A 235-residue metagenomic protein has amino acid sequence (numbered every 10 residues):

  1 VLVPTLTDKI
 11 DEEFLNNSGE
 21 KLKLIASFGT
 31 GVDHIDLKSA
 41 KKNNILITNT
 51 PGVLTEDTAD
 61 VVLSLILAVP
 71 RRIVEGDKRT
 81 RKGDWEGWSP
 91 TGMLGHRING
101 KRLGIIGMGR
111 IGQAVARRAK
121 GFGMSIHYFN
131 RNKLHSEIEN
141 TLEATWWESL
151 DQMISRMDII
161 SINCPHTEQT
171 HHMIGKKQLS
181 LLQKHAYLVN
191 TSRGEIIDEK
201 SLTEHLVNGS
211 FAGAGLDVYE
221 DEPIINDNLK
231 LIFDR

Functional and structural regions predicted by a protein language model:
V1-T48, S155, G175, L181: An N-terminal-biased, well-structured beta-alpha scaffold segment characteristic of Rossmann-like dinucleotide-binding
I10-E13, N132-F233: Rossmann-like adenosine-cofactor binding region
L22, N99-R102, K176, H185: Phosphate-coordination loops involved in phosphoryl transfer and adenosine-cofactor binding
K23-A26, L46-T48, H127, Y187-V189 (+1 more regions): Structural detector of well-ordered beta-strand residues that form the stable sheet scaffold of enzyme domains
K41, T48-D60, G76, W88 (+3 more regions): C-terminal helix-to-coil terminal segments
P51-R102, A114-R117, G121, Y128: Phosphate-binding beta-alpha-beta segment of Rossmann-like dinucleotide-binding domains, i.e., the NAD(P)
M108-G109: Glycine-rich Rossmann-fold phosphate-binding loop(s) that bind the pyrophosphate of adenine dinucleotide cofactors
